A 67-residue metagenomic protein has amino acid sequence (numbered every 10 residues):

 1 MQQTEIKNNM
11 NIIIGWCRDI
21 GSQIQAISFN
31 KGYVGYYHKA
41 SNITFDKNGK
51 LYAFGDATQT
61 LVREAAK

Functional and structural regions predicted by a protein language model:
M1-K67: Intrinsically disordered, low-complexity proline/glycine-rich segments
